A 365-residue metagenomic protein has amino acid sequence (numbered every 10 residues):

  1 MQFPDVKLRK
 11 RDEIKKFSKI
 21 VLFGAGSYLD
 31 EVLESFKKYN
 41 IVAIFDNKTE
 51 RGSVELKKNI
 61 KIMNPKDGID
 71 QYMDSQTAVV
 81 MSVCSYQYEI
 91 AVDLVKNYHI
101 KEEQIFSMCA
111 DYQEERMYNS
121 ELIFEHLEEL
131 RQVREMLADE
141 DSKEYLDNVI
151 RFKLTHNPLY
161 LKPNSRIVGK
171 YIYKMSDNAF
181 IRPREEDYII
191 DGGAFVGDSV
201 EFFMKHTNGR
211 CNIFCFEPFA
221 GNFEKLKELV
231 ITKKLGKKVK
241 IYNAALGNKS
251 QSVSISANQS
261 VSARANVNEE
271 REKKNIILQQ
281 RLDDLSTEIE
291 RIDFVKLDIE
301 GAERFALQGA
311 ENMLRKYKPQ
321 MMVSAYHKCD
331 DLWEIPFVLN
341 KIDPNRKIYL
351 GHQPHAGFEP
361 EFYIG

Functional and structural regions predicted by a protein language model:
M1-I41, N47-G365: Phosphate/nucleotide-binding beta-alpha loop and adjacent structural elements of enzyme active sites
